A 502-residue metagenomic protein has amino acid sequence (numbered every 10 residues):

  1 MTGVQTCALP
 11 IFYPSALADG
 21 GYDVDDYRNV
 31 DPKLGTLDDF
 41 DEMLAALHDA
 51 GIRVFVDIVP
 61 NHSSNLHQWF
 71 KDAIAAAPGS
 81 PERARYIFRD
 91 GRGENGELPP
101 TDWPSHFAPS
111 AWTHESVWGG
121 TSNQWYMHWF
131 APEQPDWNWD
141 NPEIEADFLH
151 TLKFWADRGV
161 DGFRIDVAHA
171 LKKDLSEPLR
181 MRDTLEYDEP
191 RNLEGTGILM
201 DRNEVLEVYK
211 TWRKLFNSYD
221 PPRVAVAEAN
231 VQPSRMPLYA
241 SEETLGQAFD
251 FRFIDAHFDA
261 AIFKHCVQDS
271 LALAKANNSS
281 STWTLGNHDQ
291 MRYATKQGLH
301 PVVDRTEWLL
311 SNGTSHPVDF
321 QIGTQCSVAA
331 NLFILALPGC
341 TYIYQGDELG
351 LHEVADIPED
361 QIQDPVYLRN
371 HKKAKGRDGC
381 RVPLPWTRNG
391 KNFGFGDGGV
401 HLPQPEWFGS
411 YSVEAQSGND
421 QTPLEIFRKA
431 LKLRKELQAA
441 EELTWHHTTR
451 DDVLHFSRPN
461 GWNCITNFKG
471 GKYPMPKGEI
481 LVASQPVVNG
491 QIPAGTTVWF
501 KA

Functional and structural regions predicted by a protein language model:
M1-G478, V482-A502: Active-site and adjacent substrate-binding regions of carbohydrate-active enzymes
